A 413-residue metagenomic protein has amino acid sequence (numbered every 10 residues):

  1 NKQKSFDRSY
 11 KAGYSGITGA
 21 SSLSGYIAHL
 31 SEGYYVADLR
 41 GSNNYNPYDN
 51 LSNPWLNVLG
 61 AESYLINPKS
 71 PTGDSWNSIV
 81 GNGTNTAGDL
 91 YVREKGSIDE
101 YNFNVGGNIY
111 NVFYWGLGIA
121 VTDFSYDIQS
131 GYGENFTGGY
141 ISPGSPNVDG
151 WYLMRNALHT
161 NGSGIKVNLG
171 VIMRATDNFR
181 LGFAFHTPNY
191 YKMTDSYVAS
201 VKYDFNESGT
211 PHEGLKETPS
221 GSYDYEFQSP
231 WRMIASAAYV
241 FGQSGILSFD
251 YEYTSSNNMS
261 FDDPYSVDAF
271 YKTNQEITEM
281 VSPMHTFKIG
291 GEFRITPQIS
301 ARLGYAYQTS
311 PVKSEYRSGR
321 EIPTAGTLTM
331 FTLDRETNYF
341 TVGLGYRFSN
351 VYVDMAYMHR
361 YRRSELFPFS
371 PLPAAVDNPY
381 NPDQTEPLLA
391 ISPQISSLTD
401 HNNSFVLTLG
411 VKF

Functional and structural regions predicted by a protein language model:
N1-F413: Outer-membrane beta-barrel porins/channels
